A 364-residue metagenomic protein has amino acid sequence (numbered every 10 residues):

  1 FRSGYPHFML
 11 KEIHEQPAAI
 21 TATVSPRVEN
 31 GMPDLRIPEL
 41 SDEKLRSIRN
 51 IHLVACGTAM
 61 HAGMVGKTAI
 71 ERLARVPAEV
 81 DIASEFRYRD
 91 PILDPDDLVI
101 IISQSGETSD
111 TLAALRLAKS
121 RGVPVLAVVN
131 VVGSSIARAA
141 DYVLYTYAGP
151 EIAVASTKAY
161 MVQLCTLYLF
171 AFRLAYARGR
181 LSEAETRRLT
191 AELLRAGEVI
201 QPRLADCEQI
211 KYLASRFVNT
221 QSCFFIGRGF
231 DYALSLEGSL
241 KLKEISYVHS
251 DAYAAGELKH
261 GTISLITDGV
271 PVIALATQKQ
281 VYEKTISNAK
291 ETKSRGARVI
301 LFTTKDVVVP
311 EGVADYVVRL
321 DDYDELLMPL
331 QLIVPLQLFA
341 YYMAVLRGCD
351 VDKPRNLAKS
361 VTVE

Functional and structural regions predicted by a protein language model:
F1-E364: A SIS-like phosphosugar-recognition module
